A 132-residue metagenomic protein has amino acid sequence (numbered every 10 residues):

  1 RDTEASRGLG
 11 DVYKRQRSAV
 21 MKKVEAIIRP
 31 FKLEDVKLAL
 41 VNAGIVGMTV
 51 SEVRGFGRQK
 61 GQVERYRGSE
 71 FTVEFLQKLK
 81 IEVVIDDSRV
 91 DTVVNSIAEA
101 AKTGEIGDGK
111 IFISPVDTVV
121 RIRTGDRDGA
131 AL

Functional and structural regions predicted by a protein language model:
R1-Q16: Single conserved hydrophobic/aromatic residue that forms the stacking wall/gate of nucleotide- or nucleobase-binding
R17-L132: Positively charged, small/polar-rich N-terminal and surface patches that mediate targeting and assembly and bind
